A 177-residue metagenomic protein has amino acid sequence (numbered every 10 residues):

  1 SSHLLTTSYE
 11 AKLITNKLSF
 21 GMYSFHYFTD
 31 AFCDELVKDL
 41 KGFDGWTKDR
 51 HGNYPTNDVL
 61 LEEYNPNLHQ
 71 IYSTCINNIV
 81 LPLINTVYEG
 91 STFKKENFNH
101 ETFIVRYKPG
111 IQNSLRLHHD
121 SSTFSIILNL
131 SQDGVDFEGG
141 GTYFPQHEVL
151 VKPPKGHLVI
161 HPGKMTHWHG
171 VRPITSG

Functional and structural regions predicted by a protein language model:
S2-E96: Non-heme Fe(II)/2-oxoglutarate
L81-G177: Catalytic core of non-heme Fe(II) oxygenases with the double-stranded beta-helix
